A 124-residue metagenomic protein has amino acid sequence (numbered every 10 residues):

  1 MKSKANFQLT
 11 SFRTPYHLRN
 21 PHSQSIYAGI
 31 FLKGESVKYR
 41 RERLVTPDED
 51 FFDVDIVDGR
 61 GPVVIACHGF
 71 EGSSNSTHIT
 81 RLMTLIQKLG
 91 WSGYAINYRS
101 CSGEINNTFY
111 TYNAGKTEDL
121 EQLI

Functional and structural regions predicted by a protein language model:
M1-L32: N-terminal presequences and immediately downstream first alpha-helices
P21-D58: N-terminal cap/lid segment of alpha/beta-hydrolase-fold proteins
E42, I65, Y94-I96: Hydrophobic/aromatic beta-strand patches that form the interior of the parallel beta-sheet core in alpha/beta enzyme
G61-G69: Short beta-strand element of the alpha/beta-hydrolase
V64, G93, E118, Q122: Active-site-proximal cofactor/substrate-binding loop regions of enzyme domains
E71-S73: Short strand->helix junction
N75, M83-N107: Conserved alpha/beta-hydrolase
R99-I124: Catalytic nucleophile-loop/oxyanion-hole region of alpha/beta-hydrolase and closely related hydrolase-like folds
